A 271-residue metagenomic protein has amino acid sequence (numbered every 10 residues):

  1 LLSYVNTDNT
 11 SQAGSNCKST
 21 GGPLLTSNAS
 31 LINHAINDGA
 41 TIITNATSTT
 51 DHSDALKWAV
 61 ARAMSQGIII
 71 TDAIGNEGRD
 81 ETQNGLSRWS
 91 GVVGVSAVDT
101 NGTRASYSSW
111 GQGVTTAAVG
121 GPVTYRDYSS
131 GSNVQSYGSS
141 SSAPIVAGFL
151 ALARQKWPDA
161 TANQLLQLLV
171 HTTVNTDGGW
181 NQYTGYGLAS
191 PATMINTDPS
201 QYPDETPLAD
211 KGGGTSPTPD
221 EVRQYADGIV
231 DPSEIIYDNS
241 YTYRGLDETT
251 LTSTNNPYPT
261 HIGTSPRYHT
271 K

Functional and structural regions predicted by a protein language model:
L1, N37-I43, S65-I70, S90-G94 (+1 more regions): Loop/turn elements at helix/coil->beta-strand transitions in domains of secreted/extracellular proteins
L1-G21, S90, T103, S109-G113 (+1 more regions): Subtilisin-like serine protease catalytic core
L1-T50: Subtilisin-like peptidase catalytic core
N6-T10, S48-H52, N76-D80, V98-T103 (+2 more regions): Solvent-exposed loop/turn segments at secondary-structure junctions within structured extracellular/periplasmic domains
N45-T49, A73, E77-R79, V134-V146: Gly/Ser-rich catalytic serine loop of serine hydrolases
H52-I70, G85: Catalytic-core regions built around general acid/base machinery
N84-Q155: Extracellular S/T/G-rich loop segment that most often corresponds to the catalytic His/Ser-adjacent loop
W157-T270: C-terminal subdomain of the subtilisin-like protease fold in secreted/lumenal serine endopeptidases
